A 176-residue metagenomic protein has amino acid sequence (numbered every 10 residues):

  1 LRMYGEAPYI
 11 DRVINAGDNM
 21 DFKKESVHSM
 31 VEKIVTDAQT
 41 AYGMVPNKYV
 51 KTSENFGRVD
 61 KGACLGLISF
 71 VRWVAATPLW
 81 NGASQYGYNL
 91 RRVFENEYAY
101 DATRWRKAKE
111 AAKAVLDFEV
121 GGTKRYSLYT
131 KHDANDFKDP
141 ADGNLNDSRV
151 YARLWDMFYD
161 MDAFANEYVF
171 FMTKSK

Functional and structural regions predicted by a protein language model:
L1-K176: Structured, solvent-exposed acidic/aromatic patches
